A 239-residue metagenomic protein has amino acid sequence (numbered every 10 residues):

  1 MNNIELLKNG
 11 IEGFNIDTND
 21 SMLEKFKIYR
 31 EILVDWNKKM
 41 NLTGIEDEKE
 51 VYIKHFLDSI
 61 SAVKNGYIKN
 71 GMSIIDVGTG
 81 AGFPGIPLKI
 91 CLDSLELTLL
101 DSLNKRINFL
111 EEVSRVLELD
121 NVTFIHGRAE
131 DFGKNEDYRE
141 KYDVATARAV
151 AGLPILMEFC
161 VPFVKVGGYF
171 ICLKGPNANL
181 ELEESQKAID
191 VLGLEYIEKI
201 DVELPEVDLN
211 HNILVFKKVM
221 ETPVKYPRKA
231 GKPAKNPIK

Functional and structural regions predicted by a protein language model:
N2-G71, I75, N108-V122: Class I SAM-dependent transferase core
L33, L88, K174, F216: Residue-level signal for inorganic ion chemistry
I60-A151, M157: Conserved SAM/SAH cofactor-binding pocket of Class I
L92, V164-V166: Helix-to-beta-strand junctions that scaffold the AdoMet/dcAdoMet cofactor pocket in Class I SAM-dependent enzymes
R106-N108, A178, L182: Short alpha-helix immediately C-terminal to the canonical SAM-binding loop
E130, G152, G175-N179, L204: Short "lid" loop at the C-terminus of a central beta-strand within the Rossmann-like core of SAM-dependent
G167-N177: Conserved beta-strand signature within the Rossmann-like core of class I S-adenosyl-L-methionine
E183-K239: SAM/dcSAM-binding transferase cores
